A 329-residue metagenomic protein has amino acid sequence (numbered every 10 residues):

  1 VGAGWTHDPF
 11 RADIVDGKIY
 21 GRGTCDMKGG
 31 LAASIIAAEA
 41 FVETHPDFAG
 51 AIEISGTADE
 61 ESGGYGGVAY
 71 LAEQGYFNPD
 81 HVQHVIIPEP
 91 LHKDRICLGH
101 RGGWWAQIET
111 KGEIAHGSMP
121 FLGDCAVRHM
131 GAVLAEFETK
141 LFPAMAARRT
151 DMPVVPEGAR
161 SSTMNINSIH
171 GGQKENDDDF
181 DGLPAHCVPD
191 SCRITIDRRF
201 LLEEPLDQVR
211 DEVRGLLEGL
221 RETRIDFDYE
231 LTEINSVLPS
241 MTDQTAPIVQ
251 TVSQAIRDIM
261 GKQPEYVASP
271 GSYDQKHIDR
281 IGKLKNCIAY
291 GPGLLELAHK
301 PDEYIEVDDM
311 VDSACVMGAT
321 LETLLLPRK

Functional and structural regions predicted by a protein language model:
V1-R22, E43-F48, L294: Acidic/His- and Gly-rich active-site-bordering loop/insert found across diverse amide/peptide-bond hydrolases
G2-G4, P46, C97-G103, A185-P189 (+1 more regions): Short glycine/proline-enriched loop/turn "hinge" motifs that connect secondary-structure elements and lie
G2-V15, G99-E109, I288: Acidic-glycine-rich active-site phosphate/pyrophosphate-binding loop
M27-R101, K329: Acidic/histidine-rich catalytic neighborhood of metal-dependent amide-processing enzymes
I36-E43, A132-E138, A319-E322: Short glycine/serine- and small hydrophobic-enriched flexible loop segments
L98, G117-F180, A185-V188, L202-D228: Acidic-enriched catalytic cores of C-N bond-cleaving enzymes acting on peptides and small amides
T110, R198-F200: Hydrophobic beta-strand positions in extracellular immunoglobulin-like domains
F142-N176, D228-K329: An extended, acidic, His-containing surface patch that forms the Zn2+-binding/catalytic region of metallohydrolases
